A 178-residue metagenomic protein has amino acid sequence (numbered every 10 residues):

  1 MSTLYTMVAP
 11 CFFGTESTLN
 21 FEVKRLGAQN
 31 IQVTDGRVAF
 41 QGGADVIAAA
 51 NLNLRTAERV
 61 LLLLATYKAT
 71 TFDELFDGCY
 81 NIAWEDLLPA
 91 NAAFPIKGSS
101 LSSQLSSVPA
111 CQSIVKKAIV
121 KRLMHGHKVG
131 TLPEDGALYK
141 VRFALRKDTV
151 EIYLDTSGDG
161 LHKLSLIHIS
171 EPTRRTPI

Functional and structural regions predicted by a protein language model:
S2-A137: Non-catalytic nucleic-acid substrate-recognition regions in nucleic-acid-modifying enzymes
V38, G42, F143, R174-R175: Conserved proline-anchored active-site loop of SAM-dependent methyltransferases that bridges a beta-strand
S99-L101, R146, D155-S157: Beta-hairpin (beta-strand-turn-beta-strand) motif
V141-I152: C-terminal edge-of-domain segments
V150-L166: P-loop NTP-binding catalytic core
I167-I178: Single conserved hydrophobic/aromatic residue that forms the stacking wall/gate of nucleotide- or nucleobase-binding
